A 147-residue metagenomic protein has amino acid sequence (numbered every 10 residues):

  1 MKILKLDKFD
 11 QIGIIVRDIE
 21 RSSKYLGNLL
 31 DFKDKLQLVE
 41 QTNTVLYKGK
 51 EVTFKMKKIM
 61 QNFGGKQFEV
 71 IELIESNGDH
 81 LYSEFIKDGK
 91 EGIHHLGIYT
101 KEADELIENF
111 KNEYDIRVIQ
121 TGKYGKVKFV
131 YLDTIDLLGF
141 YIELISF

Functional and structural regions predicted by a protein language model:
M1-I3, M60, K66-E69, I107-F147: Vicinal oxygen chelate
M1-Y47: Long, hydrophobic N-terminal alpha-helical segment
F9-R17, I59-K66, S83-E102: Vicinal oxygen chelate
E20-V39, I86-K90, T100-Y124: Extended intrinsically disordered, low-complexity coil regions enriched in Ser, Thr, Gly, Ala and often Pro
D34, N77-D79, L137-F140: Short loop/beta submotifs within extracellular cysteine-rich repeat domains
L38-G49, T53, S76-D88, I93 (+1 more regions): A cross-kingdom feature marking solvent-exposed beta-strand/loop segments within repeated, beta-rich binding/scaffold
F54-K58: Signature of short aromatic-glycine-proline-rich micro-motifs recurring in repeat-based ectodomains
L73: Function-critical acidic carboxylates
